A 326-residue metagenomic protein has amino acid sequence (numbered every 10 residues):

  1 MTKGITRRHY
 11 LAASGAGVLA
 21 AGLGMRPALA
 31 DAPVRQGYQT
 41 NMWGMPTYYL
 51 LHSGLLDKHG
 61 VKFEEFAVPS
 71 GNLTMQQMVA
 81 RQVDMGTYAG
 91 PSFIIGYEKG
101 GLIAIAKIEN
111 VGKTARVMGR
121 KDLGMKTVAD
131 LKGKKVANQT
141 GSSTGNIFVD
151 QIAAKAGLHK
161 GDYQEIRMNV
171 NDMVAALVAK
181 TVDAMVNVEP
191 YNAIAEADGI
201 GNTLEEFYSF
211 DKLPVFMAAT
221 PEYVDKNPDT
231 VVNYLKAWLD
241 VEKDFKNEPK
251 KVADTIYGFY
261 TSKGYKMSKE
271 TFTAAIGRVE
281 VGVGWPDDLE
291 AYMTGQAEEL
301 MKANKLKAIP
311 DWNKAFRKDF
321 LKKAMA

Functional and structural regions predicted by a protein language model:
M1-V18: N-terminal secretory signal peptides and thylakoid transit peptides that target proteins across membranes
A21-P27: C-terminal segment of classical bacterial N-terminal signal peptides
L29-H159, Q164-R167, D183-E189, I200-E205 (+1 more regions): Short, glycine-/small- and polar/acidic-enriched structural segments that line small-molecule recognition paths
H52, D57, A154, E196 (+2 more regions): Short polybasic/polar patches that bind polyanions
Q76, A80, I94, A129 (+9 more regions): Solvent-exposed, polar/charged alpha-helical surfaces in well-ordered, non-transmembrane soluble domains, broadly
P91, N171-Y260: Pocket-lining segment of extracytoplasmic ligand-binding domains
K226-L306: Secondary-structure end/capping motifs
A297-A326: Conserved C-terminal helix/tail region of periplasmic/extracytoplasmic solute-binding proteins
